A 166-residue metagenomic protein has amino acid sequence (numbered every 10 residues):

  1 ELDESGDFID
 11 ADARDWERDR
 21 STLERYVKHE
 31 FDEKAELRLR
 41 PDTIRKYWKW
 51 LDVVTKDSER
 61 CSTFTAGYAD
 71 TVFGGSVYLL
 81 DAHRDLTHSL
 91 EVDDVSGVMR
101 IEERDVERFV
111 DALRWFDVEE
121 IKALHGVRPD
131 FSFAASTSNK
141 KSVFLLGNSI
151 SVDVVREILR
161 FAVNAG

Functional and structural regions predicted by a protein language model:
E1-K28, D32: A conserved mid-domain beta-alpha-beta active-site/ligand-binding segment of alpha/beta enzyme cores
H29-G166: C-terminal target-recognition/interaction regions appended to catalytic cores
